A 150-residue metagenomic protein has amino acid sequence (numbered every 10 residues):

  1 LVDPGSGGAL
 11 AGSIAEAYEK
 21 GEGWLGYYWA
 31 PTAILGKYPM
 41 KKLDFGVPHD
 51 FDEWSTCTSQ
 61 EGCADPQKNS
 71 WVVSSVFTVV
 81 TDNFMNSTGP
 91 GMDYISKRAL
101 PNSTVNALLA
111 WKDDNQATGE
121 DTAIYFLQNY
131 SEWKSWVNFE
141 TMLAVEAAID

Functional and structural regions predicted by a protein language model:
L1-A107: Flexible, solvent-exposed loop/hinge segments that line or gate ligand/substrate-binding clefts
F84-M85, M92-D150: C-terminal functional modules
